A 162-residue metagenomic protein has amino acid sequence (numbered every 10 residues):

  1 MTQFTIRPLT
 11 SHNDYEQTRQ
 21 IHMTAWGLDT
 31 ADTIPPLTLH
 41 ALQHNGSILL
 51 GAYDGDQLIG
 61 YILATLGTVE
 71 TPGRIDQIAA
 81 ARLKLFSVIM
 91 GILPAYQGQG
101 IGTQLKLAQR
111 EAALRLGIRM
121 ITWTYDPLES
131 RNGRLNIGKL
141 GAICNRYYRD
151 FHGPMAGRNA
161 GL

Functional and structural regions predicted by a protein language model:
F4-P94, D126, Y148: A conserved beta-strand-loop-helix scaffold within acyl/acetyltransferase catalytic domains
V69, T124, G138-R158: Conserved catalytic-core motifs of GNAT/GCN5-like acyltransferases
Y96, G100-A108: Conserved acetyl-CoA pyrophosphate-binding loop and the N-cap/start of the following alpha-helix in GNAT-like
A113-D126: Conserved GNAT acetyl-CoA-binding A-motif
D126-P127, G133: Conserved acidic functional residues
